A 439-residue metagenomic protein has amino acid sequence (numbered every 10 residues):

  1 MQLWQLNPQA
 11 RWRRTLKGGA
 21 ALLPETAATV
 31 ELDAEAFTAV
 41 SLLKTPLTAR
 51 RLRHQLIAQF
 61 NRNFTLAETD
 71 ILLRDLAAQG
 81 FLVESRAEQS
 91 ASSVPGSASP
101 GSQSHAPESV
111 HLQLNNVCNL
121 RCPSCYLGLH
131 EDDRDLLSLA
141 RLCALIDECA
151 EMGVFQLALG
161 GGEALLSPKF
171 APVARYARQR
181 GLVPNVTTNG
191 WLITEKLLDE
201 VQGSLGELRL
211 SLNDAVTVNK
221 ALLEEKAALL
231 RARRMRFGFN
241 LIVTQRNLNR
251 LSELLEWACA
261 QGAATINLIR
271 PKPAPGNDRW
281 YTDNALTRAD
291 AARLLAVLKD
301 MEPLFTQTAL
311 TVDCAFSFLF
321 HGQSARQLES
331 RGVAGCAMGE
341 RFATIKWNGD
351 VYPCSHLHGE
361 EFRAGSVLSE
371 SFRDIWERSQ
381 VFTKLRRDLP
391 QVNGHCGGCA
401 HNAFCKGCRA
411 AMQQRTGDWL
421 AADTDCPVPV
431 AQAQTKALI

Functional and structural regions predicted by a protein language model:
M1-L3, A274-E360, P390-N393, F404: A C-terminal junction/extension of Radical SAM enzymes
M1-L43: Acidic, low-complexity/disordered tracts enriched in E/D and polar residues
A28-H111, G398: Long, charge-rich, low-complexity alpha-helical segments
D70-S93, D350-R378, F382: A broadly conserved sequence feature marking short terminus-proximal activation segments in nucleic acid-centric
Q103-A140: Canonical Radical SAM [4Fe-4S] cluster-binding loop centered on the CxxxCxxC motif and its immediate flanking residues
V117-R121, L129, W347, H395 (+1 more regions): Short pre-active-site segment immediately N-terminal to redox-active cysteine/selenocysteine motifs in thiol-based
L127, L136-G160, L166-T287: Radical SAM/AdoMet-radical enzyme domain recognition
H356-I439: Flexible mid-to-C-terminal extensions adjoining Fe-S/redox cofactors in radical SAM and related proteins
